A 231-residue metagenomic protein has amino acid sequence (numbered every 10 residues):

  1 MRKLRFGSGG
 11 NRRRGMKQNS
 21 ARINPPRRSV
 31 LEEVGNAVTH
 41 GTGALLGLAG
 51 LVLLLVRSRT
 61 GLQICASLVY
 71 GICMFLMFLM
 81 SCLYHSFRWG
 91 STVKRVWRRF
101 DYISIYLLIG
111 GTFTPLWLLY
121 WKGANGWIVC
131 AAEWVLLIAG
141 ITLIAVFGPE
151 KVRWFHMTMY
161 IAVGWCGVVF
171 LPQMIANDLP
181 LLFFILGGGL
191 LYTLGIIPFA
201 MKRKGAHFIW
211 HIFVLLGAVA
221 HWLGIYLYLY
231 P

Functional and structural regions predicted by a protein language model:
R2-P231: Multi-pass alpha-helical transmembrane bundles in non-GPCR membrane proteins that perform intramembrane catalysis
